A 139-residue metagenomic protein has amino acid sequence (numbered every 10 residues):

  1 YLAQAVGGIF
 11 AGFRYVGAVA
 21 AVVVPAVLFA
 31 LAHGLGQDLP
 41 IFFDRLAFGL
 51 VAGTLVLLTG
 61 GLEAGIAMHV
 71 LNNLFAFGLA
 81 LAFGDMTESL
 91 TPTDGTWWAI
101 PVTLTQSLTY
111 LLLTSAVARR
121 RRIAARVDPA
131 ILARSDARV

Functional and structural regions predicted by a protein language model:
Y1-S135: Transmembrane helix-loop-helix hairpins at the membrane interface of multi-pass integral membrane proteins
